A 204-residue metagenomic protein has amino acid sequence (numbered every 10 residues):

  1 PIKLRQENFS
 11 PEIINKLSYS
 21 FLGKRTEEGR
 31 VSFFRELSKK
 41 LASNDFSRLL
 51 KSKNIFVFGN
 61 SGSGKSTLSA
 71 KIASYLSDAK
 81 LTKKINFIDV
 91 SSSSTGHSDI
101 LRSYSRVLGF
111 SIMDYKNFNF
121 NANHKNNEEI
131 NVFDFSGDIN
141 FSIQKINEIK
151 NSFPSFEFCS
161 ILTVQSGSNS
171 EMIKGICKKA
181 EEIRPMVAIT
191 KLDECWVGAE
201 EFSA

Functional and structural regions predicted by a protein language model:
P1-D45, K51: Non-catalytic terminal/linker segments enriched in charged/polar, low-complexity residues
I55: Conserved beta-strand position immediately N-terminal to the Walker
F58-S61, F87-G96, S103-I149, F153-P154 (+1 more regions): Switch II (G3) loop of P-loop NTPases
K65: Conserved lysine of the Walker
L68, I72, I100: Hydrophobic positions on the alpha1 helix immediately C-terminal to the Walker A/P-loop
S74-D78: Walker A/P-loop NTP-binding motif
K84-N86, F156-V164, A180-S203: Conserved beta-strand/loop subsegment of P-loop NTPase cores
I100, I139-I146, E171-G175, V197-E200: Conserved ATPase-coupling elements of RecA-like P-loop NTPase cores
